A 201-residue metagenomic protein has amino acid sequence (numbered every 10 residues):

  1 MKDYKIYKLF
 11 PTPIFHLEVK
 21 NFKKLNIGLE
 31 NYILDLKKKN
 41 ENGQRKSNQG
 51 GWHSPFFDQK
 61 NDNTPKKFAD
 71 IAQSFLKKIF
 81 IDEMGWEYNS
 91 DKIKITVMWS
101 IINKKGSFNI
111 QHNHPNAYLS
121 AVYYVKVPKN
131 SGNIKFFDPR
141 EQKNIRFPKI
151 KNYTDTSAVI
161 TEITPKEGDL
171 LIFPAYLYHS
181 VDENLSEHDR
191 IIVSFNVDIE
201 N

Functional and structural regions predicted by a protein language model:
M1-Y88: Non-heme Fe(II)/2-oxoglutarate
L9, S90-K92, N113-A117, L185-D189: A generic structural micro-feature
F15, T96-M98, L119-A121, I191-F195: Hydrophobic residues positioned within well-ordered beta-strands of beta-sheet architectures
E18-K20, N103, Y124-K126, N196-E200: Solvent-exposed residues in well-ordered beta-strands and their adjoining turns, especially edge/terminal strands
K60-N61, E83-Y88, G106-Q111, V122-Y123 (+1 more regions): Short helix-to-loop capping/linker segments positioned immediately adjacent to catalytic or ligand/cofactor-binding
W86-M98: A short coil-to-beta-strand element that immediately follows conserved catalytic motifs
W99-I172: Catalytic core of non-heme Fe(II) oxygenases with the double-stranded beta-helix
N152-N201: Catalytic core of Fe(II)/2-oxoglutarate
